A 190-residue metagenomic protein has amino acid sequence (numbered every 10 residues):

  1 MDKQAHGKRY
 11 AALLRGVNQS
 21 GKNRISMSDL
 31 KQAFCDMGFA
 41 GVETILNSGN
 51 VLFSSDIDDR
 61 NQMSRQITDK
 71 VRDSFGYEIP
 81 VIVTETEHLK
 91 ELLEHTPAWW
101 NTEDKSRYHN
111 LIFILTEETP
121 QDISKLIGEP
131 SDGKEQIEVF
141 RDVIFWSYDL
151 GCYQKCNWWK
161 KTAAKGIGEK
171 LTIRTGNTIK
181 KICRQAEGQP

Functional and structural regions predicted by a protein language model:
K3-S48, L52-P190: Surface-exposed, charge/polar-rich loops and edge strands
